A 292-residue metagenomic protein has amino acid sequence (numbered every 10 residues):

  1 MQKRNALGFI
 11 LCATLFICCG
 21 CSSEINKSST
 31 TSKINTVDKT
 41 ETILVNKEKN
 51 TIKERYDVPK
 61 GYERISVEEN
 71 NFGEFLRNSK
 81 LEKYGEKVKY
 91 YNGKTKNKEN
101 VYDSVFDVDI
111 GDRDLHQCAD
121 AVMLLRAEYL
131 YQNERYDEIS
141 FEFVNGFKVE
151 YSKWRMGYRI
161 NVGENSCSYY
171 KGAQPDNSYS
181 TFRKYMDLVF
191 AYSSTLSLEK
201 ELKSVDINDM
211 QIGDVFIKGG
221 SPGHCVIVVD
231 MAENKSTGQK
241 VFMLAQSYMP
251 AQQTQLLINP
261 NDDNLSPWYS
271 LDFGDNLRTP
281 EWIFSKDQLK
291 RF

Functional and structural regions predicted by a protein language model:
M1-I10: Bacterial N-terminal signal peptides that target proteins for export
I17-G20: C-terminal motif of bacterial Sec signal peptides marking the signal peptidase cleavage site
E24-D109, H116: Cationic-aromatic interfacial patches
D107, D112-K203: Extracellular-facing segments of soluble proteins and assemblies that are Gly/Ser/Thr-biased and enriched in aromatics
S204-Q211: Short, well-ordered loop/turn sites that connect or cap secondary structure elements
I217-C225: Short coil-to-beta-strand transition motifs
H224-E233: Short beta-strand-centered aromatic/proline hotspots
K240-F292: Low-complexity, Gly/Ser/Thr/Pro-rich intrinsically disordered linker/tail segments
